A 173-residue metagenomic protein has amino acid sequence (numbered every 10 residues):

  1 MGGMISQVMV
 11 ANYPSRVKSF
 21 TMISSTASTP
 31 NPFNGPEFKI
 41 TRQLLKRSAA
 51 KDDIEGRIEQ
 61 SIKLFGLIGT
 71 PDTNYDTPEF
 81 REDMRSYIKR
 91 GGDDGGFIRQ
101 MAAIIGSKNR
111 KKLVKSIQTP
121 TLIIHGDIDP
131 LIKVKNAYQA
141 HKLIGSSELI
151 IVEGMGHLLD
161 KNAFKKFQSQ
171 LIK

Functional and structural regions predicted by a protein language model:
G3-P14, F20: Short glycine-enriched nucleophile-adjacent loop and the immediately C-terminal alpha-helix near the catalytic center
V17-K18, S147: Core-facing hydrophobic residues within beta-strands of well-ordered domains
K18-K51: Flexible "cap/lid" loop of the alpha/beta hydrolase fold
I40-K112: Alpha/beta-hydrolase
I117, I123-H125, D129: Short beta-strand/loop motif that positions the catalytic acidic residue of the alpha/beta-hydrolase fold
T119, K133-K142: Short alpha-helix in the alpha/beta-hydrolase fold that links the catalytic acid
I128-I132, H157: Acidic catalytic loop of the alpha/beta-hydrolase fold
S146-K173: Catalytic active-site module of serine/aspartate enzymes centered on a nucleophile-bearing elbow/loop
